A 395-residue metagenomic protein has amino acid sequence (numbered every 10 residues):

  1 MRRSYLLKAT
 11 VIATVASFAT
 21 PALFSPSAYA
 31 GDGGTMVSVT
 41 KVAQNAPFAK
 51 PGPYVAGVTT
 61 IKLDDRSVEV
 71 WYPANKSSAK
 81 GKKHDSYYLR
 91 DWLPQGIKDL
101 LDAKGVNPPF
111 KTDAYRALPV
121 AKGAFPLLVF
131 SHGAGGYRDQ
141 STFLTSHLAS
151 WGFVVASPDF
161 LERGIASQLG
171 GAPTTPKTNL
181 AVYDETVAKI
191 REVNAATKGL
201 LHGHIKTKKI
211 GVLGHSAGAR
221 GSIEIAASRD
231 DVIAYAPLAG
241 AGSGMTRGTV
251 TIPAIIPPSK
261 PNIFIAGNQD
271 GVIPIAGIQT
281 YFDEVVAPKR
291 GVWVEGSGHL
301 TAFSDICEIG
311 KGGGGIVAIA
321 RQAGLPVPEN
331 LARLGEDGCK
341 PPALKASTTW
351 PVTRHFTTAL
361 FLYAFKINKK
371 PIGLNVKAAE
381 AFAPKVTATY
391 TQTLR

Functional and structural regions predicted by a protein language model:
G31-L128, G310, R321-A346: Domain-level recognition of soluble alpha/beta enzyme cores, biased toward histidine phosphatases/phosphomutases
G31-T40, Q44-A46, P53, G57 (+2 more regions): Alpha/beta-hydrolase-fold serine-hydrolase catalytic core, especially in secreted/extracellular enzymes
S67, P73-N75, H84-L100, D139-S167 (+2 more regions): Active-site machinery of serine-nucleophile hydrolases
K104-S167, G244-M245, G271-P274: Short substrate-entry loop that stabilizes the transition state in hydrolases
P119-K122, I233-A302: The feature captures the conserved acid-bearing segment of alpha/beta-hydrolase catalytic domains
Q140, H147, A172-T207, E224: Alpha/beta-hydrolase active-site loop
G214-G218, S222: Gly/Ala-rich beta-loop-alpha elbow adjacent to hydrolase catalytic centers
G221-I225, I273: Hydrolases whose catalytic domains are alpha/beta-hydrolase-1, hotdog thioesterase, or metallo-beta-lactamase-like
